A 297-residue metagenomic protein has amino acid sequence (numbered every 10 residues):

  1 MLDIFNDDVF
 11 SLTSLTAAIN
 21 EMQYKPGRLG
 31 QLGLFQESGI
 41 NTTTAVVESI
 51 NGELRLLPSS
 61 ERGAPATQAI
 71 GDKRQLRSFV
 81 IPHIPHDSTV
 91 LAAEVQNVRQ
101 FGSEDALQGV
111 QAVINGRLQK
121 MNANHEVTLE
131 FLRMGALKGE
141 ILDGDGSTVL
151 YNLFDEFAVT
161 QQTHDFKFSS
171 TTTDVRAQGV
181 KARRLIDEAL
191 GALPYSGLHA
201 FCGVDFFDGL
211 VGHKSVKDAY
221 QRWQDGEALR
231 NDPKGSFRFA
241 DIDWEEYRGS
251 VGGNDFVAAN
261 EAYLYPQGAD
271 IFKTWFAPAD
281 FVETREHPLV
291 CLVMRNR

Functional and structural regions predicted by a protein language model:
M1-A45: N-terminal alpha-helical "arm" segments
K25, L185, A189-A192, H213 (+1 more regions): Surface-exposed polar/charged interaction patches
L34-Q100: Assembly/oligomerization interface modules of large self-assembling protein complexes
P58-S60, V211-H213, F276: Short conserved micro-motifs at the rims of enzyme active sites and ligand-binding pockets
H83-A158, D174, Q178-D208: Long, contiguous amphipathic alpha-helices that act as assembly "spine/axial" helices in icosahedral shell and virion
H164-A177: A surface/extracellular/periplasmic glyco- and lipid-processing/surface-interacting theme
G209-A219: Short active-site loop/helix that positions an aromatic residue
K217-R297: Sequence/fold signature of self-assembling virion shell proteins
